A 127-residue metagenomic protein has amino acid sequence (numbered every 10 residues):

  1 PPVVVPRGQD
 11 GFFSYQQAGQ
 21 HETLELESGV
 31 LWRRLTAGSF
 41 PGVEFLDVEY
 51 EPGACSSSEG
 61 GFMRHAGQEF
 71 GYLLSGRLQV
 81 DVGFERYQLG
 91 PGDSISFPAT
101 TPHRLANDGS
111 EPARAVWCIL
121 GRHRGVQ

Functional and structural regions predicted by a protein language model:
P1-F12: Short C-terminal boundary/hinge segments that cap the last helix of small helical domains
H21-G60, W117-I119: A short glycine-rich, His/Asp/Glu-containing loop-to-beta-strand
P41-G42, A66-G67, P112: Short acidic/glycine-enriched loop/turn segments that link adjacent beta-strands
F45-Y50, S96, S110-V126: A short hydrophobic beta-strand segment most commonly corresponding to one strand of the jelly-roll/cupin
D47-E51, R64-V80: Short, conserved beta-strand element in jelly-roll/cupin
V80-D81, H103-G109: Short beta-strand His + acidic residue motifs that chelate non-heme Fe in jelly-roll/DSBH and cupin folds
G83-P98: Short acidic-glycine-tyrosine-enriched beta hairpin
E85, T101, E111: A generic "binding-loop/recognition-motif" signal
